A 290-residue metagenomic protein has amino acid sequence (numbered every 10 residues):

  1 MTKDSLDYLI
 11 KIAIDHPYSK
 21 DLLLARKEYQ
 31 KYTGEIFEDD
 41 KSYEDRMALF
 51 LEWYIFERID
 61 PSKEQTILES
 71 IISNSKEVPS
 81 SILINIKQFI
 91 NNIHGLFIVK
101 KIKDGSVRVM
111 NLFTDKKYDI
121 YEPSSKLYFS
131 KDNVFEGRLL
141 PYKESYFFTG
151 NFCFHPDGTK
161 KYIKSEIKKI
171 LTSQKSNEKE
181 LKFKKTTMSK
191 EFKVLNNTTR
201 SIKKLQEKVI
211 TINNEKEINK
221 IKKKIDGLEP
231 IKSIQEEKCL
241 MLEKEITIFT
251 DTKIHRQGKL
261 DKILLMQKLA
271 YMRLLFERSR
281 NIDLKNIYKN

Functional and structural regions predicted by a protein language model:
H16, K20-K100: Accessory interdomain/linker segments of ATP-dependent helicases and helicase-like nucleic-acid enzymes that mediate
K101, N111-F113: Acidic, low-complexity intrinsically disordered regions
G105-V109: Short aromatic-glycine-enriched beta-strand elements
K116-Y121: A short macromolecule-binding patch
E122-R138: Short nucleic-acid-contacting surface segments enriched for D/E, G, S/T with interspersed K/R
R138-S145, F152-H155: Short, charged beta-turn/beta-strand-edge "cap" motif at the junction between a beta-strand and an adjacent loop
T149, K164-T211, E215-N290: C-terminal effector modules of nucleic-acid-centric enzymes and ribosome-associated factors
G158-I163: Short helix-loop boundary/capping segments
